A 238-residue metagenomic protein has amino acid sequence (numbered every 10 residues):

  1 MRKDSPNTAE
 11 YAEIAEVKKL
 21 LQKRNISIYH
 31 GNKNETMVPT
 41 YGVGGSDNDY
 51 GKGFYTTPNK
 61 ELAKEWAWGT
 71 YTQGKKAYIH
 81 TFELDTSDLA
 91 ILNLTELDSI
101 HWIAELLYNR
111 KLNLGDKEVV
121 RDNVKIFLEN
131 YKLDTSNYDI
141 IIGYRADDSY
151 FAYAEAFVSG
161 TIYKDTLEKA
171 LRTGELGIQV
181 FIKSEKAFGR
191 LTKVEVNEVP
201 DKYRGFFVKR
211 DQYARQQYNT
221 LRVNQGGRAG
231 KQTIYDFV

Functional and structural regions predicted by a protein language model:
M1-R24, N48-D49, G69-Q73, D85-V238: Conserved NAD+-utilizing ADP-ribose enzyme module
I26-D47: Short aromatic-glycine-(Arg/Gly/Cys) micro-motifs in beta-strand/loop hairpins
I28-G31, Y78-F82: A short beta-strand micro-motif
N32-N34, F54, K60, E83-D88: Short, flexible loop/turn elements at secondary-structure junctions
V38-P39, E65, L92: Short helix/loop capping segments that flank catalytic or ligand/cofactor-binding pockets
G45-T70: Extended catalytic/binding region for NAD+/ADP-ribose chemistry, centered on the ART fold
P58-L62, A77, S149: Short, well-structured alpha-helical interface segments that form or flank functional binding sites
K64-W68, G74-T81: Short N-terminal amphipathic alpha-helices
